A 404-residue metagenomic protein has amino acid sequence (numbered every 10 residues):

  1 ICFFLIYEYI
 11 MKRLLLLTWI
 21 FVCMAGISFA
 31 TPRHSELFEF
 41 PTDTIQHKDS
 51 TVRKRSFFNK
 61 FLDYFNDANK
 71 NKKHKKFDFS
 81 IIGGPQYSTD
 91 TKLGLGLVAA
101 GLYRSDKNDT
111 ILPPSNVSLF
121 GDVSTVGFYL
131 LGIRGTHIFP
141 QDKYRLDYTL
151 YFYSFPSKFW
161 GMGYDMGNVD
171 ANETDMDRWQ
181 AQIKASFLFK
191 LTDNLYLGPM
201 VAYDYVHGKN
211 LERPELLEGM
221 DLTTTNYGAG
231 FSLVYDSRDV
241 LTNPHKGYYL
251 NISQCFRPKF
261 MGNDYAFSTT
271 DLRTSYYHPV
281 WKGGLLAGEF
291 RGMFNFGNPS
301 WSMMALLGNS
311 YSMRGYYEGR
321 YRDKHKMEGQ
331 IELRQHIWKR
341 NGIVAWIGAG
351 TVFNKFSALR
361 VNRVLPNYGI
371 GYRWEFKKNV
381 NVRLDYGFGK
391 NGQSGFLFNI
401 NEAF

Functional and structural regions predicted by a protein language model:
I1-E39, T44: Bacterial Sec-dependent N-terminal signal peptides
P32-T149, M220-H245, H336-G342, V352-F356 (+3 more regions): Outer-membrane beta-barrel initiation region
R33-F61, F65-A68, F77, Q86 (+3 more regions): Transmembrane beta-strand segments of outer-membrane beta-barrel domains in Gram-negative and organellar OMPs
N71-S80, Q86-D221, V382, G389-F404: Gram-negative/organellar outer-membrane beta-barrel architecture
I81-G83, A99, V117-G121, L146-L150 (+9 more regions): Membrane-embedded beta-strand positions of outer-membrane beta-barrel proteins
G230, V234, D239-H336: C-terminal outer-membrane beta-barrel translocator/porin domains of Gram-negative envelope proteins and their
G230-F231, I370-F376, Q393-F404: Outer-membrane beta-barrel "beta-signal"
N295-R383: Outer membrane beta-barrel transmembrane domains
